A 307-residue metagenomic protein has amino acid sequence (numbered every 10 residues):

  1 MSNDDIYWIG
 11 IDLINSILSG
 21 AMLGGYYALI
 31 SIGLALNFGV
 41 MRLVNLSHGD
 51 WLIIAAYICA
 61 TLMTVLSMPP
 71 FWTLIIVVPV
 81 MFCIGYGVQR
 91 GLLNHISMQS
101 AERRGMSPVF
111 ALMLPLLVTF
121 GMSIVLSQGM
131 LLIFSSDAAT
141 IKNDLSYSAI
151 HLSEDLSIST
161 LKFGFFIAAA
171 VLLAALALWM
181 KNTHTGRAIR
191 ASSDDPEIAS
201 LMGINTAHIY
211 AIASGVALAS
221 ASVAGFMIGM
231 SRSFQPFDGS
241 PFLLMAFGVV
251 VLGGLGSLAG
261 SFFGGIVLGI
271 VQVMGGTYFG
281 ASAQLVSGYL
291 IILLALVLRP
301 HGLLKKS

Functional and structural regions predicted by a protein language model:
M1-I30, I58, P70-T73, Q99-L116 (+3 more regions): Membrane-interfacial amphipathic/re-entrant helices at transmembrane-helix boundaries
S2, D12, A101-E102, D194 (+3 more regions): Cytosolic-side transmembrane-helix boundaries in multi-pass membrane proteins
N3-I6, I96, R104-N182, H208-I212 (+3 more regions): Transmembrane helix-bundle core of multi-pass membrane transporters and related energy-transducing complexes
Y7-S19, M180-H184, Y210-V250, G275-Q284: Inter-helical junctions in multi-pass inner-membrane proteins, predominant in energy-converting antiporter-like
D12-T64, I96-M98, G105-M106, G254-L258: Single transmembrane alpha-helix segments in multi-pass membrane proteins
L23, D155-F234, L258-G264: Helix-loop-helix "hairpin" substructures at the membrane interface of multi-pass membrane proteins
W51-I54, T61, S97-M130, G239-V251 (+1 more regions): Pore- or pathway-lining transmembrane helices of multi-pass membrane proteins that form conduits for solutes/ions
S67-S123, G129, F263-L268, Q272 (+1 more regions): Alpha-helical transmembrane segments within multi-pass membrane transporters and channels
